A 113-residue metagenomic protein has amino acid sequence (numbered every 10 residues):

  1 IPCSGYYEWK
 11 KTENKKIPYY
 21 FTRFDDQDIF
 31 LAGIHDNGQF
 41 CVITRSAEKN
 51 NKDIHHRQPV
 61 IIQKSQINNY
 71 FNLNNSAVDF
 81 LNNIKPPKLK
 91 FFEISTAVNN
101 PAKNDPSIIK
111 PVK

Functional and structural regions predicted by a protein language model:
P2-K113: A structured binding-face within diverse protein domains that lines the active/interaction site
